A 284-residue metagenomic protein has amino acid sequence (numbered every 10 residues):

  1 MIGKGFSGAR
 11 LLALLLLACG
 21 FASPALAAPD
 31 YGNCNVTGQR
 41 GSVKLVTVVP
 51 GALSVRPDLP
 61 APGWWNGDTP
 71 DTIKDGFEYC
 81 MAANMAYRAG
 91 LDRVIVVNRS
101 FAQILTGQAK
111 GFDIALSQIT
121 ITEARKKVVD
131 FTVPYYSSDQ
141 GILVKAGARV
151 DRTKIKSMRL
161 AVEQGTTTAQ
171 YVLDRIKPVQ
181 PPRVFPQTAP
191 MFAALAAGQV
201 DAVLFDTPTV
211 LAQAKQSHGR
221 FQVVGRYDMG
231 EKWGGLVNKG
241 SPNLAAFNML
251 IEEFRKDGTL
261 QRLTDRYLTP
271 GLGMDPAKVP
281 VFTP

Functional and structural regions predicted by a protein language model:
R10-A22: Bacterial N-terminal signal peptides
A28-Q118: Extracytoplasmic small-molecule ligand-binding "clamshell" domains of the periplasmic binding protein/Venus flytrap
A28-T37, Y79-R88, A148, S157-R159 (+2 more regions): Extended ligand-binding regions for polar small-molecule ligands
L59, Y136-V144, T207, L211 (+2 more regions): Periplasmic-binding protein-like
L59-P62, D71-R88, I119-I121, S138-P190 (+3 more regions): Bilobed "Venus flytrap"/periplasmic-binding protein-like clamshell domains and structurally analogous long
A83, V94-K154: Acidic, polar ligand-binding/catalytic clefts
V94-T106, G147, R183-A193, A197 (+1 more regions): Short helix-initiation/N-cap motifs at beta->coil->alpha
Q103, I119-K127, L173, A197-M229: A ligand-binding cleft/hinge motif common to bilobed small-molecule-binding domains
